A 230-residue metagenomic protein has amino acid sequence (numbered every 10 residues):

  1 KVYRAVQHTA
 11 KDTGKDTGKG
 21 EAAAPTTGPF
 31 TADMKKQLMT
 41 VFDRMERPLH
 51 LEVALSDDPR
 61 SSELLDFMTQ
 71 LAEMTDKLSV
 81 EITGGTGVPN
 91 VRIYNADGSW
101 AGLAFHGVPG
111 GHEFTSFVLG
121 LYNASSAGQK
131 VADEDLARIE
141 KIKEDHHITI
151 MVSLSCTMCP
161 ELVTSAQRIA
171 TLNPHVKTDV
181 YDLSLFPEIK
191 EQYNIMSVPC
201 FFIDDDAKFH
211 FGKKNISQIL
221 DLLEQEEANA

Functional and structural regions predicted by a protein language model:
K1-K19, G87-N90, H106-G110: Short, compositionally biased "basic patch" segments
V2, N95-G128, F202-A230: Non-catalytic, surface beta->alpha helical segment in thiol-disulfide oxidoreductase systems
A10, G14, G18-E46, F117-I142 (+1 more regions): N-terminal leader/targeting and pre-domain segments
G28, A32-T69, E140-P174: Local sequence-structure signature of Cys/Sec-based thiol-disulfide redox active-site neighborhoods
D43, D57, E63-E73, K77-T83 (+3 more regions): Acidic, two-metal ion nucleic-acid-processing modules in DNA metabolism proteins
S56, K77-G87, P174-E188: Thiol-based oxidoreductase modules, predominantly thioredoxin-like and allied folds used for disulfide exchange
G84-A104, K190-D204: Structural micro-motif
P160-A230: Structured core of small recognition/catalytic domains
